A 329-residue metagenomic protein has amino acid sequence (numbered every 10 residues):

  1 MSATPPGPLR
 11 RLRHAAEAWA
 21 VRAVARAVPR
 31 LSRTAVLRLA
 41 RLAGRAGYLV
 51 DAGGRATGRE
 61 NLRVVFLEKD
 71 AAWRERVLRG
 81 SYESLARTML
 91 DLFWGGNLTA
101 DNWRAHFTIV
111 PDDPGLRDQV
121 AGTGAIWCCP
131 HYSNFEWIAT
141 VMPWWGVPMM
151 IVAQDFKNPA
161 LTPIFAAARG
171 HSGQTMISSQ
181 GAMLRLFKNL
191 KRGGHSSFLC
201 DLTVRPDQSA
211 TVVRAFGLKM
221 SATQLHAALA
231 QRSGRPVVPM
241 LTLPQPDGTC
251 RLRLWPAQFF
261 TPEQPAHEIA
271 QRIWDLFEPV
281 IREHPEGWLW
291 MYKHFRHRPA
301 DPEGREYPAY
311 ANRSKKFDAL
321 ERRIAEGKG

Functional and structural regions predicted by a protein language model:
S2-C129, T162-I164, G173, K316-G329: Membrane-anchoring hydrophobic helices of lipid-metabolizing enzymes
S2-L12, G47, R79, R117-Q119 (+3 more regions): Non-catalytic C-terminal accessory region of glycerolipid acyltransferases and related lyso-lipid remodeling enzymes
E17, D51, H131, N158 (+2 more regions): Charged, low-complexity surface patches
A23, T57, W137, I164 (+3 more regions): Short Gly/charged-rich anion-binding patches and loops
A56, Q154-P159, K219-S221: Active-site metal-coordination segments of metallo-dependent hydrolases
A121-Q180, R205-T211: Catalytic core of membrane glycerolipid acyltransferases/transacylases, capturing the structured, soluble-facing
